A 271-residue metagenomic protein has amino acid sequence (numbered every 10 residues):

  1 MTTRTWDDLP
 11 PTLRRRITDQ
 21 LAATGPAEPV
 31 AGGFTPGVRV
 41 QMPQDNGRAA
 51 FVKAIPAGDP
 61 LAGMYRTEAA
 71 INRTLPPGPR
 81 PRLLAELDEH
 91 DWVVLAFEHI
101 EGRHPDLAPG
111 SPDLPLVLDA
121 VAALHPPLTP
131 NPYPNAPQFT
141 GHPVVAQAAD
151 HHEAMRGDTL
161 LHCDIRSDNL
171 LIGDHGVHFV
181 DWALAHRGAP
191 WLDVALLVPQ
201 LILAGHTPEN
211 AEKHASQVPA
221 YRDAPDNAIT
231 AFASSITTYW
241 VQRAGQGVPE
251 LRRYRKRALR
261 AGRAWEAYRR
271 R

Functional and structural regions predicted by a protein language model:
M1-L21, R257-R271: Regulatory N- and C-terminal appendages and interdomain linkers associated with kinase/kinase-like NTP transferase
L9-Q20, A123-C163, G173: An alpha-helical support segment within catalytic cores of ATP-dependent transferases
R14, T35, R48-H90, D106-L124: A conserved alpha-helical element in kinase catalytic cores
I17-D45: ATP-binding glycine-rich phosphate-binding loop
H90-R103: Conserved short submotifs of the Hanks-type protein kinase catalytic core that shape the nucleotide-binding pocket
T159, G173-K213: Active-site Asp-x-Gly
D164, N169, D181: Conserved catalytic-loop position in the HRD/HxD motif
L196-R271: Helix-rich C-terminal or lid/interface subdomains of diverse kinases
